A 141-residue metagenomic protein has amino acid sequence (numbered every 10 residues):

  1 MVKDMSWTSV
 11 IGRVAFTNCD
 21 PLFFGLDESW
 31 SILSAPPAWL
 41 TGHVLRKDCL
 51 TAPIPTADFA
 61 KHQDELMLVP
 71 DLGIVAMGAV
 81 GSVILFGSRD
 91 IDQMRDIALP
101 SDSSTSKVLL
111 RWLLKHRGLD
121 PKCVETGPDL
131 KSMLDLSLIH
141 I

Functional and structural regions predicted by a protein language model:
D4-L26, V80-D135: Bilobed "Venus flytrap"/periplasmic-binding protein-like clamshell domains and structurally analogous long
T8, G12-V14, D20-A60: Extracytoplasmic small-molecule ligand-binding "clamshell" domains of the periplasmic binding protein/Venus flytrap
S31, M67, D120-K122: Conserved beta-strand segments of alpha/beta enzyme cores
W39-H43, V75-M77, D129-L134: A short acidic, often aromatic-flanked loop/helix-cap motif at beta-alpha or helix-coil junctions that lines enzyme
T51-I54, L68, C123-E125: General beta-strand structural signal in soluble alpha/beta enzymes
A60-K61, L130: Short secondary-structure capping/turn micro-motifs that flank functional sites
K61-G73, S137: Ligand-binding "clamshell"
I139-I141: Conserved small/polar residues in nucleotide/adenosyl-binding loops
